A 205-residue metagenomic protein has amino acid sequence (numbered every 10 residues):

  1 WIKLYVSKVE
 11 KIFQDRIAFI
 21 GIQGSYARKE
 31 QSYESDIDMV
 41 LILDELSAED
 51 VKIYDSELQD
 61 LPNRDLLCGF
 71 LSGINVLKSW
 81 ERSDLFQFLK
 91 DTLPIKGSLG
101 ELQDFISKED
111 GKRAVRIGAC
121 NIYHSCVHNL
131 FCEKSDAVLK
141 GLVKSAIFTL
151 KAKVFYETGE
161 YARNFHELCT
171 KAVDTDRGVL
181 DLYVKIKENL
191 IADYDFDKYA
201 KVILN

Functional and structural regions predicted by a protein language model:
W1-R16, A27-E34, D44-N205: Catalytic core of pol beta-like nucleotidyltransferases
Q23-S25: Glycine-rich beta-strand-to-loop/alpha-helix junction loops that act as flexible
D38: N-terminal loops that bind phosphate or other acidic moieties and the adjacent beta-alpha structural core
